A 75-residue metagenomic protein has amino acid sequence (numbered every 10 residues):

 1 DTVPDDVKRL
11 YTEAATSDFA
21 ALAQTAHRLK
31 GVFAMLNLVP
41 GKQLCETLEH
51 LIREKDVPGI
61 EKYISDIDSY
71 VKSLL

Functional and structural regions predicted by a protein language model:
D1-R28, M35, E54-L75: Long, amphipathic alpha-helical coiled-coil segments characteristic of histidine-phosphotransfer scaffolds
G31-Q43: Amphipathic C-terminal alpha-helical segment
V39-P40, E49, E61: Short, charged/polar low-complexity linear motifs in solvent-exposed/disordered segments
L44-R53: Hydrophobic, amphipathic alpha-helical faces that serve as interaction scaffolds
